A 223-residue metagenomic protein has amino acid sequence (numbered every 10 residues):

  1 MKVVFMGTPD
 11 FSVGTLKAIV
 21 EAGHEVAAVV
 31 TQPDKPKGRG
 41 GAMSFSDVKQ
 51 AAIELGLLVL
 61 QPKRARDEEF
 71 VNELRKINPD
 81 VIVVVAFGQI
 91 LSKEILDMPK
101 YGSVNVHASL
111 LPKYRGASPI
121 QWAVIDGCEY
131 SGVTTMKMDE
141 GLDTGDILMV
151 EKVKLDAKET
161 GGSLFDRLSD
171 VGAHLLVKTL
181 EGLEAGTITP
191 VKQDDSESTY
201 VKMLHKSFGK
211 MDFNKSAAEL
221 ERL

Functional and structural regions predicted by a protein language model:
M1-G40: N-terminal Rossmann-like dinucleotide-binding module
T8-F11, K63-R66, F87-I90: Short beta->alpha connector loops
V13, K17-E21, V71-R75, K93 (+1 more regions): Amphipathic, non-transmembrane alpha-helical secondary structure
A22-E25, Q32, V81-Y200: Donor/substrate-binding cores of folate-linked one-carbon enzymes
P36-N78: N-terminal glycine-/serine-/threonine-rich beta1-alpha1-beta2 phosphate-ribose binding loop of Rossmann-like
K192-L223: Internal anion-binding site segments
